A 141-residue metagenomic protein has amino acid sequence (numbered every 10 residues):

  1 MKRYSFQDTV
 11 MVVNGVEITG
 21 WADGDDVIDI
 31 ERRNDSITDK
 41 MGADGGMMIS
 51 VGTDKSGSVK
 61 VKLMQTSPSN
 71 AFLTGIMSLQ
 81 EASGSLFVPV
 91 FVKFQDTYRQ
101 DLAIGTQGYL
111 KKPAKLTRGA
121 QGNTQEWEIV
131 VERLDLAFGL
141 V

Functional and structural regions predicted by a protein language model:
M1-E31, A137-V141: Polar/acidic, low-complexity leader/linker segments enriched in S/T/G and N/D
Q7, D26-I28, I37, D44-G45 (+3 more regions): A generic structural signal for short beta-strands and their flanking turns/coil linkers
G15, G45-G46, R99-Q100: Detector for glycine-centered tight turns/loop "hinges" at secondary-structure junctions
A22, R32-S36, K55, L63-S67 (+2 more regions): Generic secondary-structure microfeatures
I30-R32, F91-L140: Short beta-strand and beta-hairpin "edge-sheet" elements
A43-S50, T74-Q80: Short secondary-structure capping micro-motifs at structural edges
M48-A71, Q121-L136: Oligomerization/assembly interface segments of phage tail-like spikes and tubes
P68-G105: Mid-chain, well-packed structural core segment of small domains
